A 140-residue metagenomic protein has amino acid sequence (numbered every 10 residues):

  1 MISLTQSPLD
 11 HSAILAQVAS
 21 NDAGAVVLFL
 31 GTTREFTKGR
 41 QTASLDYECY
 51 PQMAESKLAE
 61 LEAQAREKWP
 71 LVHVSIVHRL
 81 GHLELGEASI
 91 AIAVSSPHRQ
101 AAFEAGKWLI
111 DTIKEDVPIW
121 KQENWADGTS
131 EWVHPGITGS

Functional and structural regions predicted by a protein language model:
M1-A88, S95-K107, D111-S140: N-terminal, polar/charged subdomain of small-to-medium soluble alpha/beta proteins
